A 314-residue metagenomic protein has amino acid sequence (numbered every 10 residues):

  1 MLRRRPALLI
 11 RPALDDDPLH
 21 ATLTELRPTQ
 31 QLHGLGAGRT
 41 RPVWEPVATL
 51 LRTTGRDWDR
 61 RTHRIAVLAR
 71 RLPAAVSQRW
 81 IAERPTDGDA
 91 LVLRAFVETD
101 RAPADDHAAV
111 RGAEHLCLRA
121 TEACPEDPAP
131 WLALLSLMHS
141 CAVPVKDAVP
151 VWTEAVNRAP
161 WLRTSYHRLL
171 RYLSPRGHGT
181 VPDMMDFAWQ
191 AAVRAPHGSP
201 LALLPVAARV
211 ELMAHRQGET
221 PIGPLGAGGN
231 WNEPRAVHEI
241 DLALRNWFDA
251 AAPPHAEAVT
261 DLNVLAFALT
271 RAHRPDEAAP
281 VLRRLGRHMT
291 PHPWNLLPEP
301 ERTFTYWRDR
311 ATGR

Functional and structural regions predicted by a protein language model:
M1-A75, R79-E83, A279-L285, P293 (+1 more regions): Extreme N-terminal leader/anchor segments
A13-D16, T22, A37, G55 (+8 more regions): Alpha-solenoid helical-repeat scaffolds
W44-V47, P73-R84, A109-R119, P144-N157 (+3 more regions): Alpha-helical repeat scaffolds
E45-V67, P85-A102, P125-S136, A159-P175 (+2 more regions): Amphipathic alpha-helical repeat scaffolds of TPR domains
R101, H107, C141-A142, R176-H178 (+2 more regions): Structural motif corresponding to the intra-repeat A-B loop/turn of tetratricopeptide repeats
P103-H167: Long, hydrophobic, well-ordered secondary-structure blocks that form the structural core and pocket-lining surfaces
V151-W161, L173-P196, T290-G313: Long amphipathic alpha-helical scaffold regions
W231-R314: Fungal-biased detection of long, low-complexity, Ser/Thr- and Lys/Arg-rich intrinsically disordered regions
